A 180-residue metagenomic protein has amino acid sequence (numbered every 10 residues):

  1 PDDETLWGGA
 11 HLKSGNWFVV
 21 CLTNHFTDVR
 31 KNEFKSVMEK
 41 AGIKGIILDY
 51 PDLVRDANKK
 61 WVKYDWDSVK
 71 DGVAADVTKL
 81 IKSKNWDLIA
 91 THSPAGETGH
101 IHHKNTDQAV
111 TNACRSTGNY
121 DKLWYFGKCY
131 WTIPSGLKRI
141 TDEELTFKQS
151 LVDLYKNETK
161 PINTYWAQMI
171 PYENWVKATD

Functional and structural regions predicted by a protein language model:
P1-S116: Active-site beta-strand->loop->alpha-helix modules in alpha/beta enzyme cores, enriched in Gly/His/Asp(Glu)
V62-K63, D67-D180: Metal-dependent de-N-acetylase/amidase catalytic core
